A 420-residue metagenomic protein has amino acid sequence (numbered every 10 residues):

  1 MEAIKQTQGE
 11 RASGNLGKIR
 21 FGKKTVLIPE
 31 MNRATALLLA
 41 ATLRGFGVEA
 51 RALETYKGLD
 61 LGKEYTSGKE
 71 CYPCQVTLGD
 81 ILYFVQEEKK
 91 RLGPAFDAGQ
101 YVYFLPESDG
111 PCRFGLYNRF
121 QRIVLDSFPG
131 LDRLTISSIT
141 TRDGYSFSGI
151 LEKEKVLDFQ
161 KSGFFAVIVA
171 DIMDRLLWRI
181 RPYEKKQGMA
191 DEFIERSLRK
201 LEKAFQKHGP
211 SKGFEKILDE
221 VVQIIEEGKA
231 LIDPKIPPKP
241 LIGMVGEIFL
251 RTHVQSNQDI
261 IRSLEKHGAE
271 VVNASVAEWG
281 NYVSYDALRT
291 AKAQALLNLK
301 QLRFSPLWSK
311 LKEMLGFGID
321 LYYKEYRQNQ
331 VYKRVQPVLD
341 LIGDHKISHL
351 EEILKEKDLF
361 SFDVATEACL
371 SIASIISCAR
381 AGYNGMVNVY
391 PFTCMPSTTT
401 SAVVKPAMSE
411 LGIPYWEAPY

Functional and structural regions predicted by a protein language model:
M1-Y420: An N-terminal assembly and electron-transfer interface module characteristic of large anaerobic redox and radical
